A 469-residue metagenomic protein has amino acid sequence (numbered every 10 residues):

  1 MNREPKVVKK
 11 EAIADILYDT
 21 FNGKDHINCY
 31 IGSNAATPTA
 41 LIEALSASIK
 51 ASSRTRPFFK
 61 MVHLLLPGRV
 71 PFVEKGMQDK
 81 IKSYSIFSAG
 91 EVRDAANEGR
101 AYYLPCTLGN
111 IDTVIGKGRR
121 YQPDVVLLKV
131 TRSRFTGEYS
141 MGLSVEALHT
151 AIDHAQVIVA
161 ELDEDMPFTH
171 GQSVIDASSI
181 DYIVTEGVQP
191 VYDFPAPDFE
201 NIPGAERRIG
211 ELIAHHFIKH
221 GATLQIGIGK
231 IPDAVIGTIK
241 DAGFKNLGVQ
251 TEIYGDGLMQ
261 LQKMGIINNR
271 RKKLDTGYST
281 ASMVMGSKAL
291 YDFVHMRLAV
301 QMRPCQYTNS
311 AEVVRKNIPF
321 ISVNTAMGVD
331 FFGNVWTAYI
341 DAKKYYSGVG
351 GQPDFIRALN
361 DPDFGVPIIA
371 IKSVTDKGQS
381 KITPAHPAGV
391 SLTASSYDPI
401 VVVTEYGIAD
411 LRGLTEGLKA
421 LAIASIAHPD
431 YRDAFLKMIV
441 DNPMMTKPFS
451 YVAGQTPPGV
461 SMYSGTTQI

Functional and structural regions predicted by a protein language model:
M1-I469: Conserved alpha/beta enzyme-core scaffold
